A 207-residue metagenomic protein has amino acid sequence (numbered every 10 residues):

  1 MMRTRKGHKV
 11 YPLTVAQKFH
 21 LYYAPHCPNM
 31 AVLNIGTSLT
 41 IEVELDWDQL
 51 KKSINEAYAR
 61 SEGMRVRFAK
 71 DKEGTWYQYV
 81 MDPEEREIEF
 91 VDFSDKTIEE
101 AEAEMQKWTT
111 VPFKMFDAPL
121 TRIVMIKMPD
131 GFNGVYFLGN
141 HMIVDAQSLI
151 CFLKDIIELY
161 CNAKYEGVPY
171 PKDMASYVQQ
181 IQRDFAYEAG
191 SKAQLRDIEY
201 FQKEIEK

Functional and structural regions predicted by a protein language model:
M1-P28, K51-K96, P119, K154 (+1 more regions): Short amphipathic alpha-helices and their capping loops
M2-L13, Q17, M30-K52, E99-A103 (+1 more regions): Gly/Ser/Thr-rich phosphate-binding loops and adjoining beta-strand/alpha-helix segments that form adenosine-phosphate
V10-P12, A16, V124-V178: Active-site-proximal acidic secondary-structure segment that organizes catalysis
T37-I41, V91, K96, Y165: Generic detection of short hydrophobic beta-strand segments and adjacent strand-loop junctions
E44-D48, K96, I143-Q147: A generic structural signal for alpha-helix starts
K52-R60, K107-P112, M142: Amphipathic alpha-helical regulatory segments at dimerization interfaces that relay allosteric signals between sensory
T75-M81, A101-E104, V135, G167 (+1 more regions): Generic recognition of long tandem-repeat/solenoid scaffolds
K96, E104-K107: Surface-exposed amphipathic alpha-helical segments in non-transmembrane regions that serve as interaction surfaces
